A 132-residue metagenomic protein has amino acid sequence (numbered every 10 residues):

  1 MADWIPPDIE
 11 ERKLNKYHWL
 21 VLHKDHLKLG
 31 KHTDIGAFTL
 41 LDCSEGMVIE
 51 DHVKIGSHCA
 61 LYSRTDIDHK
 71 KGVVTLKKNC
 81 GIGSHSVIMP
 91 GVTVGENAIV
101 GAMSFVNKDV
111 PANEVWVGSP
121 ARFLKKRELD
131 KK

Functional and structural regions predicted by a protein language model:
M1-H69, V73-N79, G83-I88, E96 (+2 more regions): Domain-scale signature associated with acetyltransferase and cell-envelope carbohydrate enzymes
P90, K108: Conserved coupling/switch loop of ABC ATPases
T93: Short alpha-helical segment within the catalytic ATP-binding CA
